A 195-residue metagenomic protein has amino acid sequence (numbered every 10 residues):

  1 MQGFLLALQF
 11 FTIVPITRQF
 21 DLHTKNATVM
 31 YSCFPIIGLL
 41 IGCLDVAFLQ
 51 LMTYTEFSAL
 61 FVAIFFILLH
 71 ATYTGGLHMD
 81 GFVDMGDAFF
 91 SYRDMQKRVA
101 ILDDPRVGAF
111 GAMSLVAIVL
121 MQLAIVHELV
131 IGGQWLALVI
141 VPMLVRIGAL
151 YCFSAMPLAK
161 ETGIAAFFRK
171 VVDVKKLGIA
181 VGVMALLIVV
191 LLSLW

Functional and structural regions predicted by a protein language model:
M1-G75, D94, G111-W195: Hydrophobic alpha-helical transmembrane segments
F66-V107: Acidic (Asp/Glu-rich) catalytic motifs at the cytosolic membrane interface
